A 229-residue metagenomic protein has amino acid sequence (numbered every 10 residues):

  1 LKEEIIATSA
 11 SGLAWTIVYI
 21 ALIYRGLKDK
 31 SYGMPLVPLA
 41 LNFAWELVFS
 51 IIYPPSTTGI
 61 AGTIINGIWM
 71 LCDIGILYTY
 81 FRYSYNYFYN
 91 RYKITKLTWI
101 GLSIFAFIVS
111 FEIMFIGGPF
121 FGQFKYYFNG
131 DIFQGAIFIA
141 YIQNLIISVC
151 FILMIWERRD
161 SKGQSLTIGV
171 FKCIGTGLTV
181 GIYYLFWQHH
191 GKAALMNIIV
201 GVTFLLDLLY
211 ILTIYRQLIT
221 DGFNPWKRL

Functional and structural regions predicted by a protein language model:
L1-W15: Hydrophobic transmembrane alpha-helical segments in integral membrane proteins
A14-W15, I68-Y78, Q143-C150, V202-T213: Hydrophobic cores of alpha-helical transmembrane segments in multi-pass inner/ER membrane proteins, independent
T16-D29, E46-I100, E112-F121, I214-D221: Internal transmembrane alpha-helix with an interfacial aromatic "cap," most often the third helix
L27-L39, S161-I168: Membrane-interfacial loop-to-transmembrane alpha-helix junctions, especially the N-terminal start
M34-I52, N66, K172-G181: Hydrophobic alpha-helical transmembrane segments of multi-pass membrane proteins
T58-G67, Y127-I137, I168, H190-V200: Non-cytosolic membrane-interface motifs at loop->transmembrane helix junctions
R82-R158: Membrane-proximal helix-loop-helix units in multi-pass membrane proteins
C150-E157, L166-L229: C-terminal transmembrane-bundle signature of multipass membrane proteins, characterized by strong activation on
